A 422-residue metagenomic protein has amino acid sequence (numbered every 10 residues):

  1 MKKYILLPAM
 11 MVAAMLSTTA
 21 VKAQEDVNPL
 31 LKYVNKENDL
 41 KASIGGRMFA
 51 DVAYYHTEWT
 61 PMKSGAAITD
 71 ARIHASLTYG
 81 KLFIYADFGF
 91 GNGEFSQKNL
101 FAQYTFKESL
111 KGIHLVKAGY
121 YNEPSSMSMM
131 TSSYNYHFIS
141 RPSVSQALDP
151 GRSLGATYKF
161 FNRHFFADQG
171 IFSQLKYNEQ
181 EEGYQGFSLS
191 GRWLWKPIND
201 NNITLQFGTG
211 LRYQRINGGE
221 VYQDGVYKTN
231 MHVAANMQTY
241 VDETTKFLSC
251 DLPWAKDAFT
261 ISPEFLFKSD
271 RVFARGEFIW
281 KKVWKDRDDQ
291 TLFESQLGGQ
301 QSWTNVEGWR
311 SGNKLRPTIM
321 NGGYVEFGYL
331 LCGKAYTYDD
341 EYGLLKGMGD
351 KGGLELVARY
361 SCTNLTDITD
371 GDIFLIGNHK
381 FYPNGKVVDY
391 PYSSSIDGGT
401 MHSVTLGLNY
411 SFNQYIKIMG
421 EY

Functional and structural regions predicted by a protein language model:
M1-P8: Bacterial N-terminal signal peptides that target proteins for export
P8-M15: Bacterial N-terminal signal peptides
T18-A23: Sec/Tat signal peptide C-region and signal peptidase I cleavage site
Q24-N28, V34, L189-S190, I216-L252: Surface-exposed, low-hydrophobicity segments enriched in Gly/Pro/acidic/Ser residues that characterize the mature
L31-H56, T60-N201, L205-N217, I319-M320 (+4 more regions): Outer membrane beta-barrel
W59-T60, K228, H232-Y422: Outer-membrane beta-barrel pore domains
M129-S132, G219-D224, D289, D370-G371: Short aromatic-enriched loop/helix-cap "lid" or pocket-rim segments at secondary-structure transitions that line
